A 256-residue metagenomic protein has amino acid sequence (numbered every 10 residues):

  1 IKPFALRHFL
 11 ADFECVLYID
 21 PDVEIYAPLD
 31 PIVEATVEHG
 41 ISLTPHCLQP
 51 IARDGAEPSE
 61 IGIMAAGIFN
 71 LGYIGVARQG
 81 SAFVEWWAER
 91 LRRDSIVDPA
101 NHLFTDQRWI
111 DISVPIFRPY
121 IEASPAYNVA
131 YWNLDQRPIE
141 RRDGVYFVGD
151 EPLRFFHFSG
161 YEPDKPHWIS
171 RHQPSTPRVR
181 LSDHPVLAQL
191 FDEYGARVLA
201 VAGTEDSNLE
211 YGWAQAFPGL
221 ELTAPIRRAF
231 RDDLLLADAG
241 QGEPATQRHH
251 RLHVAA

Functional and structural regions predicted by a protein language model:
I1-A256: Glycosyltransferase catalytic domains, chiefly GT-A lineage
